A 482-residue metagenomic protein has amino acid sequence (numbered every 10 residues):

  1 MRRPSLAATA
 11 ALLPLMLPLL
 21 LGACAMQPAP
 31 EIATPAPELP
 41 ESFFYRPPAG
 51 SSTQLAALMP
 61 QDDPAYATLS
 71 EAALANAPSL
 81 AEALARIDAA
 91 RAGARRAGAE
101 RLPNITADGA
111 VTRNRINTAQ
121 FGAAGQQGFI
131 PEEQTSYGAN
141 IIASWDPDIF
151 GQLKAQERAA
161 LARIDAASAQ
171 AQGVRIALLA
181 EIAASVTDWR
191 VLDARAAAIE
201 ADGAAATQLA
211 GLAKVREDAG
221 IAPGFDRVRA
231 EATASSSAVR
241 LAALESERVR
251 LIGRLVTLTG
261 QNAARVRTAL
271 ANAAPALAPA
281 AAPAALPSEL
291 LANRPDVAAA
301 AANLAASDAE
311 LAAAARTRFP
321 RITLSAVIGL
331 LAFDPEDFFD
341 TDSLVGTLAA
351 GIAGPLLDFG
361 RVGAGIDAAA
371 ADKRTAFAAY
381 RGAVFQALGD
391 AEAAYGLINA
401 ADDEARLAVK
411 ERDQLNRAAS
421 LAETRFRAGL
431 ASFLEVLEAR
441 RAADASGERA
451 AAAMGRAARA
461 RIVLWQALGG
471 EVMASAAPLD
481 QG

Functional and structural regions predicted by a protein language model:
R2-A75, G122-A124, Y137, L161 (+4 more regions): Terminal intrinsically disordered/low-complexity segments used for targeting and assembly
L69, L84, R91, E100-G173 (+4 more regions): Small/polar-residue-enriched beta-strand and adjacent coil segments characteristic of outer-membrane beta-barrel
L153, A169-L286, L397, A401 (+3 more regions): Periplasmic alpha-helical coiled-coil/stalk elements that build and connect Gram-negative outer-membrane
E217-I221, F426-L430, A467-E471: A short glycine-centered flexible hinge/capping loop motif at secondary-structure junctions
G220-P223, A387, A394, G429-F433: Alpha-helical heptad-repeat coiled-coil segments that mediate oligomerization/polymerization in large
L324, I352, A369, A376 (+10 more regions): Hydrophobic, well-ordered secondary-structure elements that form the walls of internal hydrophobic environments
